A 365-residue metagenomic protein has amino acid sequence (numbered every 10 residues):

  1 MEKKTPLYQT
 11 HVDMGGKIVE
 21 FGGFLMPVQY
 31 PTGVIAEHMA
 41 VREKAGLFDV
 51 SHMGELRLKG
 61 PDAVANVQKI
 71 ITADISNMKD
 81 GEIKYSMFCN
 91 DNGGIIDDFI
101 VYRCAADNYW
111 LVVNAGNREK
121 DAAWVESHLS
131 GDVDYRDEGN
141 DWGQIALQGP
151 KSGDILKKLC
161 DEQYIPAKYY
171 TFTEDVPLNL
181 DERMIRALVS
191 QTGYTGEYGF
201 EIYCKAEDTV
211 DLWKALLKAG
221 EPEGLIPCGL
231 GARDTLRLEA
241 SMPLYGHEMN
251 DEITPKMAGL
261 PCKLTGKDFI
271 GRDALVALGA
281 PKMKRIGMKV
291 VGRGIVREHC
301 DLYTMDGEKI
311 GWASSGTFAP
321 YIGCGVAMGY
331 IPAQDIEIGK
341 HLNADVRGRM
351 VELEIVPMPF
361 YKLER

Functional and structural regions predicted by a protein language model:
M1-G22, M26-Y30, C104-R365: Conserved, structured C-terminal
M1-S86, G94: Acidic, proline/glycine-enriched N-terminal capping motif
E37-V41, N92-I95, F99, R183-S190: Membrane-targeting and insertion segments and their boundary/processing signals
K44, N92-G93, G229, D234: A subset of signal/propeptide-processing and intrinsically disordered low-complexity segments in secreted/extracellular
D49, D98, E201: Acidic active-site catalytic centers that drive phospho-/nucleotidyl reactions and related ester hydrolyses
P61-I95, S152-I185: Internal amphipathic helical hairpin motif
D74-H128: Well-ordered mid-protein domain cores that form the structural environment of catalytic cofactors
